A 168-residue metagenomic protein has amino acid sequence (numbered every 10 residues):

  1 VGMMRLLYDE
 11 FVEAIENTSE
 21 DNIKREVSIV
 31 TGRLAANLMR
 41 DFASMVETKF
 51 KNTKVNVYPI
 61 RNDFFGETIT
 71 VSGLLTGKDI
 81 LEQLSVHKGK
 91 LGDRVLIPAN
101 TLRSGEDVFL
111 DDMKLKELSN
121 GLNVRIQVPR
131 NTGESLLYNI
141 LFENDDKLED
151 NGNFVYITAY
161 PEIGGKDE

Functional and structural regions predicted by a protein language model:
V1-E168: Auxiliary Fe-S-binding modules of radical SAM enzymes
